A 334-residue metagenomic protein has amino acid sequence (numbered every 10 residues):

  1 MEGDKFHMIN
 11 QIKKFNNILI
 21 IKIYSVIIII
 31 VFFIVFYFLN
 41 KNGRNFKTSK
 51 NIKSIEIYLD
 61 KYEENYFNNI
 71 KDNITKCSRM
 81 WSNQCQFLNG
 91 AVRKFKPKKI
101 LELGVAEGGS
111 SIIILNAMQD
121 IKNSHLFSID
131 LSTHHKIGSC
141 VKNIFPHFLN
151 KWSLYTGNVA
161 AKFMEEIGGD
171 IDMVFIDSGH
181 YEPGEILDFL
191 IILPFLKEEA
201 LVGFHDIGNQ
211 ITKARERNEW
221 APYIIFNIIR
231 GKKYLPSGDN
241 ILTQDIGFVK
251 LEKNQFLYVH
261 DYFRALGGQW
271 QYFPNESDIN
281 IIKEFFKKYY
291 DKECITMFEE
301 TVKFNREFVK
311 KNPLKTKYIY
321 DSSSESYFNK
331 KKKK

Functional and structural regions predicted by a protein language model:
M1, I29-F32: Terminal export signals
D4-H7: Intrinsic-disorder-associated, low-complexity terminal segments enriched in Asp/Asn/His/Tyr and depleted of Lys/Arg
I9, K13-N16, E56, K283: Residue-level detector of alpha-helical secondary structure
K13-I28: N-terminal Sec-pathway targeting helices
I23-I27, I34-Q86: Mobile, glycine- and charge-enriched loop segments and immediately flanking short secondary-structure elements within
I74-R79, C85-K334: S-adenosylmethionine/decaboxylated-SAM
